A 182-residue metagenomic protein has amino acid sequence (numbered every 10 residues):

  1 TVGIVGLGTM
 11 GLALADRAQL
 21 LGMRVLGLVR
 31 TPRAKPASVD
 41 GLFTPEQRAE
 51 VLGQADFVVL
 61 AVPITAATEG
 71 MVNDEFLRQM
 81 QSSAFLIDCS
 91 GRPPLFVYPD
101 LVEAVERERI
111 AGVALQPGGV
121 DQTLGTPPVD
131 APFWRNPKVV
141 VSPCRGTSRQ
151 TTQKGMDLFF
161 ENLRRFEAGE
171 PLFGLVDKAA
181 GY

Functional and structural regions predicted by a protein language model:
T1-A13, G41: Glycine-rich NAD(P)-binding loop of Rossmann-like domains
A15, Q19, V105: Gly/Ala-rich phosphate-binding loop of Rossmann-like dinucleotide-binding domains, activating on the conserved
L21, A37-S38, R135-P137: Short, structured coil segments at secondary-structure junctions
L26: Conserved beta-strand positions in the Rossmann-like core of class I SAM-dependent methyltransferases
V29: Conserved acidic E/D residue at the C-terminus of a beta-strand in Rossmann-like folds
P32-V129: Rossmann-like adenosine-cofactor binding region
S83, C89-Y182: Rossmann-like dinucleotide-binding domain for NAD(H)/NADP(H)
